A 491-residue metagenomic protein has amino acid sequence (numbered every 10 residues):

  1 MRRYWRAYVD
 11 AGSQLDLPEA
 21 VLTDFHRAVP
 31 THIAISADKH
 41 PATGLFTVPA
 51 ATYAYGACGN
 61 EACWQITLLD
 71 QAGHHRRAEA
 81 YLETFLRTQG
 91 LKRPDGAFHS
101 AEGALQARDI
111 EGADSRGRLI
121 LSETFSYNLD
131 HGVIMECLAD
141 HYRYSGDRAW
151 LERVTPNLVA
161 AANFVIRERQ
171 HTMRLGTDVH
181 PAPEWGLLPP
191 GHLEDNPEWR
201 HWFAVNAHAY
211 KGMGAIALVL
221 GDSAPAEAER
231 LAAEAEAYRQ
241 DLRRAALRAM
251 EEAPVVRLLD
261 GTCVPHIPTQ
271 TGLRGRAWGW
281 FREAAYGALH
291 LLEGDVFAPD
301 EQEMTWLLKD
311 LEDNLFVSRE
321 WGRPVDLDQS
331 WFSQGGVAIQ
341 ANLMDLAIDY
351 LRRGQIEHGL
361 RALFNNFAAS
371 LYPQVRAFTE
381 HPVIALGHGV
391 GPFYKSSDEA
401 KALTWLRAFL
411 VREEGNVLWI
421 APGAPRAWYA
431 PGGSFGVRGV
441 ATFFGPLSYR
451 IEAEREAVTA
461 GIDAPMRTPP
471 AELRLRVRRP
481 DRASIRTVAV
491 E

Functional and structural regions predicted by a protein language model:
M1, P49-A54, E102-G103, A107-V133 (+2 more regions): The feature captures the catalytic groove of carbohydrate-active enzymes
M1-G56, R148-W150, A161-I166, L220 (+2 more regions): Acidic/polar, glycine-enriched structural segments that form the non-catalytic walls/loops of the carbohydrate-binding
H32-L45, G56, L105-A113, H131-M135 (+3 more regions): Active-site-adjacent bridging/hinge elements
A37-P41, P94, R167-P183, M250-P254 (+2 more regions): Proline-centered turn/helix-capping motifs that create local helix->coil transitions or kinks
Y55-G90, E152, P156-V159, N163 (+7 more regions): Active-site core of glycosidic bond-cleaving carbohydrate-active enzymes
T88, D140, S145-L151: A conserved hydrophobic secondary-structure block that centers on an alpha-helix together with its immediately flanking
L138, R153-T177: Active-site cavity-forming subdomains of large catalytic enzyme subunits
E357-E491: Non-catalytic C-terminal accessory modules of carbohydrate-active enzymes
